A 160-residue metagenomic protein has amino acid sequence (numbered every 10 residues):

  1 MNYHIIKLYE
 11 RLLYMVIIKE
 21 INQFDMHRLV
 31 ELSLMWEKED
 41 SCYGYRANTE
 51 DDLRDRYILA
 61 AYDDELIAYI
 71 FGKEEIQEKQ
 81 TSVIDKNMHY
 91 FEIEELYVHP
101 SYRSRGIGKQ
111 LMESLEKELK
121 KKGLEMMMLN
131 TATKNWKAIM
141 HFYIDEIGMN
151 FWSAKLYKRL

Functional and structural regions predicted by a protein language model:
M1-F24: Conserved N-terminal entry element of GNAT/NAT acetyltransferase domains
V16, E20-H27, E31-E94: Acetyl-CoA-dependent GNAT
E94, H99, A132: Residue-level recognition of the GNAT/N-acetyltransferase active site
V98, S104-K117: Conserved acetyl-CoA-binding loop-helix of GNAT-fold acetyltransferases
M128-I139, Y157-L160: Conserved beta-strand-loop-alpha-helix junction that forms the acyl-donor binding cleft
F142-I144: Conserved active-site tyrosine of GNAT-family acetyltransferases
E146-L160: Active-site/acyl-donor-binding loops of N-acyltransferases
